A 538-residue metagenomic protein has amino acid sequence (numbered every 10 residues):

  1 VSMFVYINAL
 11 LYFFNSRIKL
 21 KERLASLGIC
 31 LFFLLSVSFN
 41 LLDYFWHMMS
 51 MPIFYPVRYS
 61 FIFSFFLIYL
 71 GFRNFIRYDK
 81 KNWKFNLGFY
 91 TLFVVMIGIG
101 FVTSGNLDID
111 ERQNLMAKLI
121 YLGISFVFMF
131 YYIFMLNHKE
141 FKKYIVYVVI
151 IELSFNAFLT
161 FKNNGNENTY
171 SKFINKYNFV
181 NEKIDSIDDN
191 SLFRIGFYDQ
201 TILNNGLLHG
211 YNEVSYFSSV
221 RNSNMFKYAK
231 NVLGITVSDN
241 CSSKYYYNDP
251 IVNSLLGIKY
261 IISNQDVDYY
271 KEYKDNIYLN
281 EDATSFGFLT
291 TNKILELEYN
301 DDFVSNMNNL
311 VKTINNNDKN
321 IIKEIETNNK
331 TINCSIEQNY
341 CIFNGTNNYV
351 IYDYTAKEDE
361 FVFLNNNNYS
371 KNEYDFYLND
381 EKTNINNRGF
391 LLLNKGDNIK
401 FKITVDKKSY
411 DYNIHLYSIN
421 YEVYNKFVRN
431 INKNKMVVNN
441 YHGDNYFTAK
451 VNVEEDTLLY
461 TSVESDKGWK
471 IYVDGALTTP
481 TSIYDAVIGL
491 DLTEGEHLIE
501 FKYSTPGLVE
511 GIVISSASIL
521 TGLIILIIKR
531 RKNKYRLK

Functional and structural regions predicted by a protein language model:
V1-S2, I62, E152, I195 (+5 more regions): Conserved structural-core and active-site-/substrate-pathway-adjacent residues in large, well-folded domains of enzymes
S2-L10, S64-G71: Hydrophobic alpha-helical transmembrane segments
V5-S38, N205, Y211-E213: Carboxylate/His-rich catalytic cores and anion/metal-binding grooves
I7-S16, F45, N74-K81, F217: Cytoplasmic membrane-interface regions of multi-pass membrane proteins
L24-Y44, S50-F179, E494-K538: Contiguous transmembrane helix-bundle modules in multi-pass membrane proteins
R58-F61, L67-L70, V149, L153-N156 (+3 more regions): C-terminal, active-site-flanking charged/polar segments
V149-S171, K183-L256, D282-I314, F427-I431 (+2 more regions): Extracytoplasmic/lumenal acceptor-recognition loop(s) of multi-pass membrane glycoenzymes
N320-K538: Active-site-proximal, structured, solvent-exposed surfaces of multi-pass membrane proteins that position macromolecular
